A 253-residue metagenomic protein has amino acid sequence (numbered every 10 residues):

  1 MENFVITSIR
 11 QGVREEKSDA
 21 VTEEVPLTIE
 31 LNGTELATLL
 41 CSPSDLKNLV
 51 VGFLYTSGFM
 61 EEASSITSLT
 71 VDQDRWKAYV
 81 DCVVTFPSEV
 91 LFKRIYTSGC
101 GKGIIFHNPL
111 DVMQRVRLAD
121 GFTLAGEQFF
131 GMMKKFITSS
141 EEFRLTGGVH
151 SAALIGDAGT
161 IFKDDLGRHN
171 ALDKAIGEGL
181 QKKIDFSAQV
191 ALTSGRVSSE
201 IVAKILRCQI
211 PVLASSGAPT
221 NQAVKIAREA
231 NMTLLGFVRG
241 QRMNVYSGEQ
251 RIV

Functional and structural regions predicted by a protein language model:
M1-I155, T160-F162: Intrinsically disordered, low-complexity regions enriched in acidic/Ser/Thr/Pro/Gln residues
S44-D45, L54-Y55, R168-N170, E178-Q181 (+3 more regions): Short, solvent-exposed amphipathic alpha-helical segments in soluble enzyme and RNA/protein-processing domains
I104, L118, F122-M133, H169-K182 (+2 more regions): Extended, folded domain segments that form the structural surfaces/walls around functional sites
E142-A191, G195: Glycine- and Gly-Pro-enriched alpha-helical subdomains that act as flexible, kink-prone "lid/hinge" or packing modules
F162-K163, T193, A214-S215, L234-F237: General beta-strand structural signal in soluble alpha/beta enzymes
G167, R196-V197, A218-P219, V238-Q241: Short beta->alpha linker loops
K182-P219, A227: Extracellular/luminal Protease-associated
Q222-V253: C-terminal binding/interaction regions
